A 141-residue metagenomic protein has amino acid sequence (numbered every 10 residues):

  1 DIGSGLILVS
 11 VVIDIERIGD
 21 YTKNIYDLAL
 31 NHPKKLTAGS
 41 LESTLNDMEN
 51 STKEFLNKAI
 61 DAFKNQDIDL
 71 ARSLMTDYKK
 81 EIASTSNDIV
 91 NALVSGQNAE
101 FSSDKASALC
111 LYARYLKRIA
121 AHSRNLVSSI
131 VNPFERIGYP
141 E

Functional and structural regions predicted by a protein language model:
D1-E141: Cytosolic, long alpha-helical scaffolding segments
